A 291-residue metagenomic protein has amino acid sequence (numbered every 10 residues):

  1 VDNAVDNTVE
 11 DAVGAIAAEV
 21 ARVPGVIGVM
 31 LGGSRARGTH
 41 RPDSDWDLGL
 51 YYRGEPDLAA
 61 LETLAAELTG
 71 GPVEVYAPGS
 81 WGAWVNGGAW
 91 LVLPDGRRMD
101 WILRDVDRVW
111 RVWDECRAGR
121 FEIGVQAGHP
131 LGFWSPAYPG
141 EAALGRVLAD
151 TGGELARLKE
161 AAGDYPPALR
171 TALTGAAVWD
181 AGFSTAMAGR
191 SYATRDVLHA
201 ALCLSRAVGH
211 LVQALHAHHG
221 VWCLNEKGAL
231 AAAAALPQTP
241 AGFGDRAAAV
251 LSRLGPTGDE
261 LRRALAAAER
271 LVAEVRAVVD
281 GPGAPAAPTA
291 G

Functional and structural regions predicted by a protein language model:
V1-L31: Helical scaffold of the NTase/Pol beta-like nucleotidyltransferase catalytic core
D6-G14, L50-A65, G175-A176, H210: A broad, low-specificity signal for short, low-complexity segments enriched in glycine/proline and polar/charged
I16, V20, A65-P72, V275: Hydrophobic, Leu/Ile/Phe/Ala-enriched alpha-helical segments that form helix-helix packing faces
G33-T69, G88-R104: Catalytic metal-binding acidic patch
A36-R37, V106-R108, W222-C223: Short, solvent-exposed loop/turn segments at secondary-structure junctions
L68-Y192: Conserved NTP/Mg2+-binding pocket subregion across the NTase superfamily
A149-G291: Conserved nucleotidyltransferase catalytic core and NTase-mimicking acidic/glycine-rich helix/loop elements in nucleic
